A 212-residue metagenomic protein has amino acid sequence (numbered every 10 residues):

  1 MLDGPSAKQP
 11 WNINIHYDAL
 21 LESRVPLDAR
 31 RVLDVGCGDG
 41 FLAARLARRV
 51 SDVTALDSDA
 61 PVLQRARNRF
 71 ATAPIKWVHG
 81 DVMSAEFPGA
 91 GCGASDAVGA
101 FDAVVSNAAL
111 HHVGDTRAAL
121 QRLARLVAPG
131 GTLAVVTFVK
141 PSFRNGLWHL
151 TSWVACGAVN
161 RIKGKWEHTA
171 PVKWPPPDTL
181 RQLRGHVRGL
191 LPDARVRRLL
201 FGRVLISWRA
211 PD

Functional and structural regions predicted by a protein language model:
N12-R30: Conserved alpha-helix/loop element of class I SAM-dependent methyltransferases that forms part of the SAM/SAH-binding
R30-G36: Conserved class I S-adenosyl-L-methionine
D39-S84: Class I SAM-dependent methyltransferase SAM/SAH-binding core
S84-V98: Short conserved loop adjoining the S-adenosyl-L-methionine
V105: A conserved beta-strand element that flanks and buttresses the S-adenosyl-L-methionine
A118-P129: A short glycine-rich, Lys/Arg-flanked "PGG" loop and its adjoining helix->strand segment in the class I
G131-T137: Conserved beta-strand signature within the Rossmann-like core of class I S-adenosyl-L-methionine
V139-H186: C-terminal alpha-helical "lid/dimerization" subdomain adjacent to the S-adenosyl-L-methionine
